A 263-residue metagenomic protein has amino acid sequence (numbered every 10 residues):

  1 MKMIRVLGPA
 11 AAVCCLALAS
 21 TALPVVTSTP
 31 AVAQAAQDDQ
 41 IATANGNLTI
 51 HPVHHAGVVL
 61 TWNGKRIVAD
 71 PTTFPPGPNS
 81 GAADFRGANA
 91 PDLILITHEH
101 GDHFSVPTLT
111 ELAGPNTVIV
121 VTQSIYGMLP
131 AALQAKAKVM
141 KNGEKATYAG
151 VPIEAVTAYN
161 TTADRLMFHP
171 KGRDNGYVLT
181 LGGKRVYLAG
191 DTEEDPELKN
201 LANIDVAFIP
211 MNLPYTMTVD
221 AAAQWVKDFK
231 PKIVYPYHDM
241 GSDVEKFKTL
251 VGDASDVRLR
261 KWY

Functional and structural regions predicted by a protein language model:
I4-R66, L250-A254, W262-Y263: Zn-dependent metallo-beta-lactamase
Q34-N47, V53, V121-K184, R258-Y263: Metallo-beta-lactamase
A36-N45, V53, G57-G101, V106-E111 (+2 more regions): Pre-active-site segment of Zn-dependent metallo-hydrolases
A69-T72, P91-D102, I119-Q123, Y187-G190 (+3 more regions): Active-site neighborhood of phospho(di)ester-bond hydrolases with catalytic His/Asp-centered motifs
P75-G77, H100-F104, Y126-L129, E144-T147 (+4 more regions): Active-site environment of divalent metal-dependent phosphoester hydrolases
A82-A146, T157: Active-site HxH/HxHxD metal-binding segment of metal-dependent hydrolases
L133-V151, A223, K227-Y263: Binuclear metal-ion centers of metallo-dependent hydrolases, dominated by the metallo-beta-lactamase
N160-K227: Active-site-proximal loop/helix segments of hydrolase catalytic cores
